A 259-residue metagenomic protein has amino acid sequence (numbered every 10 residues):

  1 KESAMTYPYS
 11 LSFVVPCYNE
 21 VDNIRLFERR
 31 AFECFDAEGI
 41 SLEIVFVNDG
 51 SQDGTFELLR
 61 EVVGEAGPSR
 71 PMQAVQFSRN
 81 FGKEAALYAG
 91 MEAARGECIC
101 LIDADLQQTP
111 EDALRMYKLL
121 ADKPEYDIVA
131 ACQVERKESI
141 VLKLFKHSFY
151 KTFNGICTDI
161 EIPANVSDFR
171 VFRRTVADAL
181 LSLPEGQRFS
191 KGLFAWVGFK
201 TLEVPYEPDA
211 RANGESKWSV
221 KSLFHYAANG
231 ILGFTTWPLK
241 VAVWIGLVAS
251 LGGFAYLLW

Functional and structural regions predicted by a protein language model:
K1-S10, D122, D159, F189-W259: Hydrophobic helical membrane-anchoring modules
A4-I140: Structured catalytic core of nucleotide-sugar glycosyltransferases
N19, S182-G186, T236-W237: Alpha-helical structural elements of signaling/regulatory helical domains
L42, D49, Q108, S167 (+3 more regions): Residue-level signal for alpha-helical context at structural boundaries
L42, N80, A104-L106, D159-A164 (+1 more regions): Short C-terminal domain-edge/linker segments immediately following a structured domain
Q73-R79, K83-A93, C98, P110-L193 (+1 more regions): Acceptor/aglycone-binding surface of glycosyltransferases and processive sugar-polymer synthases
